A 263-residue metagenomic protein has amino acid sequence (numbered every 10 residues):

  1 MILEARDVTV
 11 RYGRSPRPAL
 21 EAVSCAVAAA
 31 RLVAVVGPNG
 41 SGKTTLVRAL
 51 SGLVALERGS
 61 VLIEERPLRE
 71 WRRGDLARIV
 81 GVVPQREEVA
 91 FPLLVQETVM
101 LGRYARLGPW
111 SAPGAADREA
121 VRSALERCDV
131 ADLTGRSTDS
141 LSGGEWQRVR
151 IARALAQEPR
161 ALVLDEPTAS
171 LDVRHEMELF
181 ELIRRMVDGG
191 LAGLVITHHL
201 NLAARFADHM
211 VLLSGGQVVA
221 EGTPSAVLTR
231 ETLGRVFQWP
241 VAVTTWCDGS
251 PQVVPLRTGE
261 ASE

Functional and structural regions predicted by a protein language model:
M1-A5, T9-A22, A34, E70-R72 (+1 more regions): A short, flexible loop at the N-terminus of ABC-type nucleotide-binding domains that lies
V36-P38: The feature captures the beta-strand-to-loop junction immediately N-terminal to the Walker
S51: Helix-to-loop junction immediately C-terminal to a conserved catalytic motif
G59-P67, L76: Conserved ABC transporter NBD signature motif
S137-L141, E145: Conserved ABC ATPase signature
L162-E166: Catalytic Walker B motif of ABC-type/P-loop ATPase nucleotide-binding domains
V236-E263: ABC ATPase nucleotide-binding domains
